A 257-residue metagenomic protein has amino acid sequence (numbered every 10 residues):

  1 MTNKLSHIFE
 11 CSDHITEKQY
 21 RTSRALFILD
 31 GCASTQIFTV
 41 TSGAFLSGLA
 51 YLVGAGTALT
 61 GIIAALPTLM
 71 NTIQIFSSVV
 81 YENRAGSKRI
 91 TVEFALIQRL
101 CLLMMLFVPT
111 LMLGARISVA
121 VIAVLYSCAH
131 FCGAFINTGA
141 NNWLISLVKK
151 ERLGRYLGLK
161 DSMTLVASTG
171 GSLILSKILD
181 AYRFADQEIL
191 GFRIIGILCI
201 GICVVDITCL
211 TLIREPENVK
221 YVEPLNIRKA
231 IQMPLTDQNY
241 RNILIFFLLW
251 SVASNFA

Functional and structural regions predicted by a protein language model:
T2-Y81, K88-Q98, L103-L106, T164 (+1 more regions): Helix-loop boundary and gating motifs at the non-cytosolic
C32, Q36, C101-V108, A115-I136 (+1 more regions): Hydrophobic core of transmembrane alpha-helices in multi-pass small-molecule transporters, especially MFS/SLC-type
A44-L52, V79-N83, L106-G114, S168-L190: Transmembrane alpha-helix termini and helix-breaking/packing motifs in multi-pass membrane transporters
V53-A55, A85, L144-K149: Short helix-loop-helix connector
G56-A64, S118, I122, F192: Juxtamembrane helix-start elements in MFS-like secondary transporters
S87-R89, S118, K177-G201: A membrane-interface helix-boundary motif in multi-pass transporters
A129-S162: Cytoplasmic helix-loop-helix junction between adjacent transmembrane helices in 12-TM secondary transporters
F192, I202-P224: Helix-loop junctions on the cytosolic side of multi-pass membrane transporters, especially the intracellular loop
